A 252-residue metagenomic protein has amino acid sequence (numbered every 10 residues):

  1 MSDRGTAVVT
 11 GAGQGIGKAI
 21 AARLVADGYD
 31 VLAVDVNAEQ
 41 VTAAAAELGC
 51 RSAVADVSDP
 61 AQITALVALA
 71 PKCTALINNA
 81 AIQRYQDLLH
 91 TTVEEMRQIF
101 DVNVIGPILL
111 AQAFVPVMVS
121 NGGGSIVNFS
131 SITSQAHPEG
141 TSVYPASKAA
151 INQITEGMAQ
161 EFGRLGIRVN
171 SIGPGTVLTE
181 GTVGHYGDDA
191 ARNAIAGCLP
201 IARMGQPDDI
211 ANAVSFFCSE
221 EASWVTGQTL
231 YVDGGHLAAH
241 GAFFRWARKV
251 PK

Functional and structural regions predicted by a protein language model:
D87-L88, E95-F100, I195: Substrate-binding pocket helix/loop in short-chain dehydrogenase/reductase
L89, A136-S142, R164-L165, A202 (+1 more regions): Active-site loop immediately N-terminal to the catalytic Tyr-X3-Lys motif of short-chain dehydrogenase/reductase
A111, S147, T155: Active-site helix of classical SDR
P116, Q160-E161, S223: Alpha-helical segment proximal to the catalytic Tyr-Lys
S131: Residue(s) in the substrate-gating loop at a strand-loop-helix junction that position the organic substrate next
G163, R168, V225-G227: Short, small/polar-rich loop/turn modules that mediate ligand/substrate recognition or access, typified
T226-K252: Short C-terminal tail/terminal secondary-structure segment of NAD(P)H-dependent dehydrogenase/reductase domains
